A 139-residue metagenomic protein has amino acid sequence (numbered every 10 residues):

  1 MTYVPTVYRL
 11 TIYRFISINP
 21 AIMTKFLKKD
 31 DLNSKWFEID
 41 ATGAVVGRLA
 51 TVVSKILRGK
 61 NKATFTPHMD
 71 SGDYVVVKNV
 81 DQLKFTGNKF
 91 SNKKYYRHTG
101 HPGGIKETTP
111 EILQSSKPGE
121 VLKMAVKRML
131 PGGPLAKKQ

Functional and structural regions predicted by a protein language model:
Y3, R9, Y13-N19: Short, positively charged and aromatic/hydrophobic N-terminal segments
Y8-R9, P134: A generic alpha-helix propensity feature with a strong bias for hydrophobic helices
P20-M124, P131-P134: Ribosome large-subunit tunnel/peptidyl-transferase-proximal elements
